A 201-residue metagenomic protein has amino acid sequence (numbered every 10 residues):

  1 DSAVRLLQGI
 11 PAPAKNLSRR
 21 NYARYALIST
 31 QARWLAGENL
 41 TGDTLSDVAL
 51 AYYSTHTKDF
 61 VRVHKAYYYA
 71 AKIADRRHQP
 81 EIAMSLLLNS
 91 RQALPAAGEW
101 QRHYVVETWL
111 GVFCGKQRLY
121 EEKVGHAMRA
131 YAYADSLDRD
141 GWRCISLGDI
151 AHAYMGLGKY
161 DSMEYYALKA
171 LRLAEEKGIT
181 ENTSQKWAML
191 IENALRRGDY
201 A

Functional and structural regions predicted by a protein language model:
D1-A201: A "functional boundary" signal
